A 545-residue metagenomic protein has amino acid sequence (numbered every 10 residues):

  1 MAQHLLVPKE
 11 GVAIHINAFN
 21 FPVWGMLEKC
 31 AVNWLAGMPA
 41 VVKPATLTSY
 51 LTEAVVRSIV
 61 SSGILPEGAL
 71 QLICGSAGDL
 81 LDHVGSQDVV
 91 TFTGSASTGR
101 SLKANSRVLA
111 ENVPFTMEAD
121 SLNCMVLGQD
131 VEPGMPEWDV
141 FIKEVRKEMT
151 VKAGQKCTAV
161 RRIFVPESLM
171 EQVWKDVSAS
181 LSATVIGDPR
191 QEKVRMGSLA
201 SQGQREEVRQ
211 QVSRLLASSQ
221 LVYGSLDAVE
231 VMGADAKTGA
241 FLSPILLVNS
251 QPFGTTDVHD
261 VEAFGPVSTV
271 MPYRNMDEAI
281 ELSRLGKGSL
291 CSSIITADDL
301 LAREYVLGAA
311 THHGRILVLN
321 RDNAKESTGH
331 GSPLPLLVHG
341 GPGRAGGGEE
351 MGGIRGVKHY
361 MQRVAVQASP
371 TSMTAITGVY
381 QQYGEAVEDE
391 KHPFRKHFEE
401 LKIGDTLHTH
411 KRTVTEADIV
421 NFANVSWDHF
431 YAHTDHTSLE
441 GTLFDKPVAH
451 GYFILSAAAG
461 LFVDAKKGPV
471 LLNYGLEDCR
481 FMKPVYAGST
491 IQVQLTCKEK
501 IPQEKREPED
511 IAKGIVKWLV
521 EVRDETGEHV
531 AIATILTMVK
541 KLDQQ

Functional and structural regions predicted by a protein language model:
M1-H4, A183, A200, T311: N-terminal Rossmann-like NAD(P)+-binding subdomain of aldehyde/semialdehyde dehydrogenases
M1-V140, Y273, E326, G348: Rossmann-like NAD(P) dinucleotide-binding subdomain of oxidoreductase/dehydrogenase enzymes
S58-G63, G68, Q87-V89, S97-F253 (+5 more regions): ALDH superfamily catalytic-core signature
V229-I245, M276-P370: C-terminal core of ALDH-fold dehydrogenases
P266: Glycine-rich nucleotide-phosphate-binding loops and adjacent flexible coil segments
E390-A449: Catalytic strand-loop segment that frames the active site of acyl-thioester-processing enzymes
P393-I403, F481, V485-Q545: HotDog/MaoC-like acyl-thioester-processing domains
E440-E499: Hydrophobic beta-strand-centered segment that forms part of the acyl-chain substrate-binding groove
